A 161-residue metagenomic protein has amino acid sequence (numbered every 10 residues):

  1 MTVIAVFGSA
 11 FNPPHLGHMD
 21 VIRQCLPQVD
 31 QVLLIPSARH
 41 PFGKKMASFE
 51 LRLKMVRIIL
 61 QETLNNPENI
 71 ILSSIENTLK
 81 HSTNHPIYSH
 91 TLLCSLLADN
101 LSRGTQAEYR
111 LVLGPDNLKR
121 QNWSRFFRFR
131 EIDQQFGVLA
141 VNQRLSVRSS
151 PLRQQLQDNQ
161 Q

Functional and structural regions predicted by a protein language model:
I4-V29, L33-R39: N-terminal beta1-alpha1 ligand-phosphate binding loop
P14-G17, K44, H81, R120-Q121: Secondary-structure boundary/capping motif
D20-I22, A47-E50, S124-R128: Short, glycine/charged-enriched secondary-structure capping and boundary segments
R23-P27, I58, A98, Q154: Short, well-ordered alpha-helices that flank and scaffold nucleotide-derived cofactor binding pockets
V29-L92: Short, surface-exposed acidic-centric catalytic microdomains
L72-Q161: Classical nucleotidyltransferase
